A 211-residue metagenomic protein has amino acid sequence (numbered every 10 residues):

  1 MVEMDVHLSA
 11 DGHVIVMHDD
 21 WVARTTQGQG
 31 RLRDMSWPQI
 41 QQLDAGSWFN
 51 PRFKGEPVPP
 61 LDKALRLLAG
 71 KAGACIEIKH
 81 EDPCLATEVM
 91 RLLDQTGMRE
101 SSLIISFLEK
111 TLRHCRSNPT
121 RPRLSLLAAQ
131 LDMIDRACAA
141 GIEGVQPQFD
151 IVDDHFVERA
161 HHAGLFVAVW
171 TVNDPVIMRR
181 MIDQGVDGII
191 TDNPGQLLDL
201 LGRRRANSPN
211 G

Functional and structural regions predicted by a protein language model:
M1-L8, A139-V145: Catalytic domains of carbohydrate-active enzymes, especially glycoside hydrolases
V2, L8-W21, F53-K54: Glycine-rich, proline-tolerant flexible connector loops at the mouths of alpha/beta enzymes
E3, M17, C75, I190: Generic enzyme active-site microenvironment
M4-V6, I76-H80, S106, L126-A128 (+2 more regions): A cross-domain feature marking catalytic cores of carbohydrate-active enzymes and several ubiquitous metabolic/repair
S9, V22, L32, A45 (+3 more regions): Hydrophobic pocket-lining residues within nucleotide cofactor-binding pockets
H13-V14, A72, D187: The start of beta-strands in P-loop NTPase/AAA+ ATPase cores
H18-R123, E143, P147, H161-A163: Metal-dependent phosphodiesterase/phospholipase catalytic core, i.e., the His/Asp/Glu-rich active-site region
P51-K54, L126-G211: C-terminal active-site rim and adjoining tail of enzyme catalytic domains
